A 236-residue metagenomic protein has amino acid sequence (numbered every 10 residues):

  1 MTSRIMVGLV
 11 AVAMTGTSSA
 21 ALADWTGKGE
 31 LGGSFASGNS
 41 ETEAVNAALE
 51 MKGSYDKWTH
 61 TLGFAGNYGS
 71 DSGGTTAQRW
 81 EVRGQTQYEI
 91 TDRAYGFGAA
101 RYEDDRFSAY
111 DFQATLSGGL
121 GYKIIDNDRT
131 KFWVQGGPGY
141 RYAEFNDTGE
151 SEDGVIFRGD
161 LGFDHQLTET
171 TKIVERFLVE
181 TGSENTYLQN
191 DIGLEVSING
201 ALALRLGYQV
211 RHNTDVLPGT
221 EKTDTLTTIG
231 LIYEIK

Functional and structural regions predicted by a protein language model:
L22-T61: Short glycine/proline- and aromatic-enriched beta-strand/turn motifs that initiate or cap beta-hairpins
W25, K57-L62, R93-G96, D128-F132 (+2 more regions): Repeated loop/turn-to-beta-strand initiation elements of outer-membrane beta-barrel proteins
G27, E43-L49, F64, W80-G84 (+6 more regions): Hydrophobic, lipid-facing positions within transmembrane beta-strands of outer-membrane proteins
G29-G33, A47-G53, G84-Y88, G118-Y122 (+6 more regions): Residues on the lipid-exposed face of transmembrane beta-strands in outer-membrane beta-barrel proteins
G33-S37, Y55-K57, G66-S70, Y102-R106 (+5 more regions): Transmembrane beta-strands of outer-membrane beta-barrel pores
F35-E43, D71-A77, D104-F112, N146-T148 (+2 more regions): Solvent-exposed loop/turn segments connecting transmembrane beta-strands in outer-membrane beta-barrel proteins
G53-K57, I90-D92, Y122-D126, Y142-E144 (+3 more regions): Outer-membrane beta-barrel proteins
E184-K236: Predominantly the C-terminal beta-signal and adjacent terminal strand-loop region of outer-membrane beta-barrel
